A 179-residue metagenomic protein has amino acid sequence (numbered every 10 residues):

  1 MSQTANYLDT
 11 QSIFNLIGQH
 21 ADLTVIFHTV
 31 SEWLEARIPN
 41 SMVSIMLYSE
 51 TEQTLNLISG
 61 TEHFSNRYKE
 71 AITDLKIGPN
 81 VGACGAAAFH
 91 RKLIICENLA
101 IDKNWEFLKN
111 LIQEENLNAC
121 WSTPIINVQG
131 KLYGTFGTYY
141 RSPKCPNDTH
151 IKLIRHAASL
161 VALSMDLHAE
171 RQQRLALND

Functional and structural regions predicted by a protein language model:
M1-V25, A36, E170-D179: Signal-transmission linkers at sensory-effector interfaces
F14-A21, V30-P39, I45-S49, A88 (+1 more regions): Short regulatory alpha-helical segment in sensory/regulatory domains of signaling proteins that mediates
E32, S44-L75: GAF sensory/regulatory domain recognition with acknowledged cross-activation on helical regulatory dimers
F64-I72, E97-A119: Signal-transducing coupling segments at domain and membrane junctions
N66-I94: Acidic/proline- and glycine-rich, intrinsically disordered low-complexity segments that serve as regulatory linkers
N118-N127: A short, aliphatic-rich beta-strand micro-motif
T135-C145: Short beta-strand-to-loop transition segments that serve as allosteric relay/switch motifs in sensory/regulatory domains
R155-A162: Allosteric cytosolic regulatory segments
